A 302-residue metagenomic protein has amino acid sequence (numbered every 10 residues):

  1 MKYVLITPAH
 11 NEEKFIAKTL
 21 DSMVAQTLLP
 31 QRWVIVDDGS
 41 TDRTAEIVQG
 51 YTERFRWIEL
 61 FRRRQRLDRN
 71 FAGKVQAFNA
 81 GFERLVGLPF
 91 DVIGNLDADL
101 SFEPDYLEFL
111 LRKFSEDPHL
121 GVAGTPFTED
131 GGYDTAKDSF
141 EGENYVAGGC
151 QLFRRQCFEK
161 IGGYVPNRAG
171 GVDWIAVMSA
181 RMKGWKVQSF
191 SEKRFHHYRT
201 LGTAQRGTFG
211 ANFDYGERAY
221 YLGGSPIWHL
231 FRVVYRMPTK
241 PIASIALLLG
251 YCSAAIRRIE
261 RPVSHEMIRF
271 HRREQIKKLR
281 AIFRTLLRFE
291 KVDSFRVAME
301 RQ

Functional and structural regions predicted by a protein language model:
M1-A25: N-proximal low-complexity "stem/linker" segments adjacent to membrane-targeting elements
D21-L67: Acidic donor-binding segment of Leloir-type glycosyltransferases
V75-V92: Active-site nucleotide-sugar/metal-binding loop of Leloir-type enzymes
P89-S101: Short beta-strand-to-loop acidic/aromatic patch adjacent to the donor-nucleotide binding site
S101-K137: Conserved donor NDP-sugar-binding/catalytic core segment of glycosyltransferases
A147-G162: Conserved nucleotide-sugar donor-binding and metal-coordinating catalytic region shared by glycosyltransferases
A169-A176: Acidic donor-binding loop at a coil-to-helix junction in glycosyltransferase catalytic cores that engages
G210-Q302: Non-catalytic, C-terminal membrane-associated alpha-helical segments of glycosyltransferases
